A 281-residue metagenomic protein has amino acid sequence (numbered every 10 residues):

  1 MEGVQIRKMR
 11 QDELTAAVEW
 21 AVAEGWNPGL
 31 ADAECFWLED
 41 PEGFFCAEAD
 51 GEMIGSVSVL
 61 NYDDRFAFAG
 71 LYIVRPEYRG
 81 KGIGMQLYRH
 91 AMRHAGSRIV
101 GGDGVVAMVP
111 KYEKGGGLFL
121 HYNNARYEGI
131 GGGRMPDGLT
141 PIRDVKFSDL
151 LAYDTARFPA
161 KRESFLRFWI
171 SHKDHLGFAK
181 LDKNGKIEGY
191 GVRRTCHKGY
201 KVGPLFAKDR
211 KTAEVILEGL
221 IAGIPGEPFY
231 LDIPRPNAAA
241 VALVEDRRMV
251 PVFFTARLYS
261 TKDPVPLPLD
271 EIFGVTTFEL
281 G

Functional and structural regions predicted by a protein language model:
V4-A16, G138-D149: A short beta-loop-alpha structural element at the N-terminal edge of CoA-dependent acyl/N-acetyltransferase catalytic
D12-L14, E19-A31, Y153-E163: Helix-loop element at the rim of GNAT/NAT acetyltransferase active sites that forms part of the acceptor-substrate
C35-G55, F68, I170-A179: A short helix-loop-beta-strand connector motif used in the catalytic cores of GNAT acetyltransferases and, in some
C46, E52-L60, A67-I73, K186-T195 (+1 more regions): Conserved beta-strand in the GNAT
V74, G80-R93, R210-A222, A242: Conserved acetyl-CoA-binding loop-helix of GNAT-fold acetyltransferases
P76-F147: Contiguous mid-protein beta-loop-alpha structural module that forms a pocket-lining wall or clamp of enzyme active
G104, G115-R134, R194, P204 (+1 more regions): Active-site/acyl-donor-binding loops of N-acyltransferases
G117-K201, K211: Amide-forming acyltransferase catalytic core, primarily the GNAT-like/NAT-type and related acyltransferase folds
